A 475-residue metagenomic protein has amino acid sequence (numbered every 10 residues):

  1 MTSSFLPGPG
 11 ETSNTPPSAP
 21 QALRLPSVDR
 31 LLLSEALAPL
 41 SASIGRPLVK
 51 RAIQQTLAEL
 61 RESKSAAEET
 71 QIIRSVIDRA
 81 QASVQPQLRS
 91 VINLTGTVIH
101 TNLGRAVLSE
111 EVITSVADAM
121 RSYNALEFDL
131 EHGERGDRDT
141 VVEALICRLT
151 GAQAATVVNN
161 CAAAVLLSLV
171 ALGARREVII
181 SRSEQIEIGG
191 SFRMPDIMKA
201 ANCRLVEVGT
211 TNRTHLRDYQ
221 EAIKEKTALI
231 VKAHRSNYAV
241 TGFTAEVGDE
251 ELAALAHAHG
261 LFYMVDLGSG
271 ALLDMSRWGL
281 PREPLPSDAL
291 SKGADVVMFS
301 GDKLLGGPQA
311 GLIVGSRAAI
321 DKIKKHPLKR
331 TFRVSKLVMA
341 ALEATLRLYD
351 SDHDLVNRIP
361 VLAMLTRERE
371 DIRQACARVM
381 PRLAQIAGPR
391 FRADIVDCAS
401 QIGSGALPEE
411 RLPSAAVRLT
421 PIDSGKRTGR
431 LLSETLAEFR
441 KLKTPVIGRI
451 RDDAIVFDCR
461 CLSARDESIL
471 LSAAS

Functional and structural regions predicted by a protein language model:
T2-S83: Long amphipathic alpha-helical segments
L25-P26, I92-G96, L305-P308, L412 (+1 more regions): Short Gly/Ser/Thr- and Asp/Glu-enriched loop/turn motifs at secondary-structure junctions
A38-P39, S43, I77-S122: N-terminal "arm"/small-domain region of PLP-dependent enzymes with the aminotransferase-like
D78-Q85, T114-V158: Conserved N-terminal alpha-helix of the aminotransferase class I/II PLP-enzyme fold
Q87-L88, F299, T444-R449: A short linear hydrophobic-aromatic micro-motif
G133-Y349, A473: Conserved PLP-enzyme active-site core in the AAT-like
A318, H326, V334-A387, V396-A399 (+1 more regions): Structural motif of enzymes handling amino- and sulfur-group chemistry
R369, R373-C461: Conserved C-terminal alpha-helix-loop-beta "cap" of PLP-dependent enzymes that closes/shapes the active-site mouth
